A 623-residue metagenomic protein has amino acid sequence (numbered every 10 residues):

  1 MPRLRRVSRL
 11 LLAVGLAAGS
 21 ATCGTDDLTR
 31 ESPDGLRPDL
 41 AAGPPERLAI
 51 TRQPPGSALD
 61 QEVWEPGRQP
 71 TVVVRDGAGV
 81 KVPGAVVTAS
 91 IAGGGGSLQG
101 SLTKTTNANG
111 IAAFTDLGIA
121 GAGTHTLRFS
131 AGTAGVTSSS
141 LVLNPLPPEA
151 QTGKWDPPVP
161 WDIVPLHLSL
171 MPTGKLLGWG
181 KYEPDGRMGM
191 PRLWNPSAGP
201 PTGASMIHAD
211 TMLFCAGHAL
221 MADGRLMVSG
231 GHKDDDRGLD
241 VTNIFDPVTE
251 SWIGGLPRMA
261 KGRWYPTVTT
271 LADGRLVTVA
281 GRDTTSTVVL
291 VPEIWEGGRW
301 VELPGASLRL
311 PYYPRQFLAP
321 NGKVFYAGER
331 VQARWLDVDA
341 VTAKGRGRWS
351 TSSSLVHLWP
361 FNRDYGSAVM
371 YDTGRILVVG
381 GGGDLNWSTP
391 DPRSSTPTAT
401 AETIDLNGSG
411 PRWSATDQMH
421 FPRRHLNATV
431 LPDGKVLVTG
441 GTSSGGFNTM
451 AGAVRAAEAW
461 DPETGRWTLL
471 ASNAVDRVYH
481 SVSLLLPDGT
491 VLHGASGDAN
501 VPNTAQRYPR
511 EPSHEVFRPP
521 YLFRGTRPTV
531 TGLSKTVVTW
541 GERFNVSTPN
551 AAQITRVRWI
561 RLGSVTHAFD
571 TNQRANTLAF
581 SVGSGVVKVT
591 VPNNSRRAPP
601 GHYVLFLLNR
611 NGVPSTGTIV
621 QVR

Functional and structural regions predicted by a protein language model:
M1-L11: Bacterial N-terminal signal peptides that target proteins for export
G19-T22: C-terminal motif of bacterial Sec signal peptides marking the signal peptidase cleavage site
G24-D27: Bacterial signal peptide processing site
R30-P83, G93-L98, T124, G132-P147: Short S/T/G/P-enriched beta-strand
I50, V72, A89, G110 (+2 more regions): Extracellular/surface recognition and adhesion modules
G100-I111: Short, acidic Ser/Thr/Gly-rich low-complexity loop/linker segments typical of extracellular and cell-surface proteins
G123-L127, G601-Y603: Exposed beta-strand face motif in extracellular beta-rich ectodomains
N144-R623: Kelch-like beta-propeller repeat domains
